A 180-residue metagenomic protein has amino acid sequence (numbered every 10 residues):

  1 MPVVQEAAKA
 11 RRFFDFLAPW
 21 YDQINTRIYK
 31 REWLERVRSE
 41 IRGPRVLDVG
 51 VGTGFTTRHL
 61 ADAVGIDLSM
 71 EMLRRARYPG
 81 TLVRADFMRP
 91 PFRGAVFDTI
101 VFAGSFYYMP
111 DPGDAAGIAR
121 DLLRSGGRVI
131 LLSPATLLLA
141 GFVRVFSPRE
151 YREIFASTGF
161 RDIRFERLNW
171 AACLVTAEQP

Functional and structural regions predicted by a protein language model:
M1-I41, F55-T56, M72-R75, L137-L139: Conserved class I S-adenosyl-L-methionine
L47-R89: Class I SAM-dependent methyltransferase SAM/SAH-binding core
M88-I100: A short acidic, Gly/Pro-enriched loop at the edge of an enzyme's catalytic core that lines a small-molecule cofactor
T99-D111: A short SAM/SAH-binding and catalytic strip from SAM-dependent methyltransferases
G113-S125: A short glycine-rich, Lys/Arg-flanked "PGG" loop and its adjoining helix->strand segment in the class I
G127-P134: Conserved beta-strand signature within the Rossmann-like core of class I S-adenosyl-L-methionine
V143-T158: Short alpha-helix
R167-P180: Core SAM-dependent methyltransferase catalytic element
